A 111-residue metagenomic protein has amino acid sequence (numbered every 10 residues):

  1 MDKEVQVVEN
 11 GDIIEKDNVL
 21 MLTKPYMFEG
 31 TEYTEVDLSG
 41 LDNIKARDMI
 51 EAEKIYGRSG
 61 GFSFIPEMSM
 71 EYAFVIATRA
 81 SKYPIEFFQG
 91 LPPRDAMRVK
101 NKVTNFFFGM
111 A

Functional and structural regions predicted by a protein language model:
D2-A111: Short, surface-exposed, charged amphipathic helix/loop patches that serve as local interaction elements
